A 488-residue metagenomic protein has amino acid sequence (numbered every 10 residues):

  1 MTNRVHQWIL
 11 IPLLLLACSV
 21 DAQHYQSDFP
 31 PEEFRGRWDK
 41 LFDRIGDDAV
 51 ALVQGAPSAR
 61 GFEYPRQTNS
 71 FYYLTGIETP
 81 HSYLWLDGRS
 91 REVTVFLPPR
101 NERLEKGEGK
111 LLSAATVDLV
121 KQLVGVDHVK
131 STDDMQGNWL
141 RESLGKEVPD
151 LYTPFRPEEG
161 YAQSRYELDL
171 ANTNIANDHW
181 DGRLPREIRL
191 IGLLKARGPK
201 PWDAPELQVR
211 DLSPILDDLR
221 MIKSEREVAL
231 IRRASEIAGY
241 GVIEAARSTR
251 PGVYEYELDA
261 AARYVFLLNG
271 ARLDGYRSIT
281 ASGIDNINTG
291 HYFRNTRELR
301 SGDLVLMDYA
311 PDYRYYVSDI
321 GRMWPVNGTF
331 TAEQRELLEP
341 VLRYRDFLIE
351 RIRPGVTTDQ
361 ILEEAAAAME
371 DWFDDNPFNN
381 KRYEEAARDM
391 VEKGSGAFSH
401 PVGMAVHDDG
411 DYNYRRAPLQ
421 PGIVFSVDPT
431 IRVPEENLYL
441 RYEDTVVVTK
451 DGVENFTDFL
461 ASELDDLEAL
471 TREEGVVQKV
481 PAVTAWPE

Functional and structural regions predicted by a protein language model:
M1-I9: Bacterial N-terminal signal peptides that target proteins for export
T2, V20-E488: Active-site neighborhoods and metal-handling regions in enzymes and metal-associated proteins
W8-A17: Bacterial N-terminal signal peptides
